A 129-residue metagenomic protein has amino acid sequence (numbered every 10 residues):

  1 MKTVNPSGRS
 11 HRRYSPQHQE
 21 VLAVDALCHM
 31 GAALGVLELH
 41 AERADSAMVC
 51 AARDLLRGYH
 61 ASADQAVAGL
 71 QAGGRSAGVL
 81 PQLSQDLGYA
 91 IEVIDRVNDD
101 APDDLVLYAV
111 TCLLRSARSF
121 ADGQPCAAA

Functional and structural regions predicted by a protein language model:
M1-A129: Sequence/structural signature of long amphipathic alpha-helices that form protein-protein interaction faces
